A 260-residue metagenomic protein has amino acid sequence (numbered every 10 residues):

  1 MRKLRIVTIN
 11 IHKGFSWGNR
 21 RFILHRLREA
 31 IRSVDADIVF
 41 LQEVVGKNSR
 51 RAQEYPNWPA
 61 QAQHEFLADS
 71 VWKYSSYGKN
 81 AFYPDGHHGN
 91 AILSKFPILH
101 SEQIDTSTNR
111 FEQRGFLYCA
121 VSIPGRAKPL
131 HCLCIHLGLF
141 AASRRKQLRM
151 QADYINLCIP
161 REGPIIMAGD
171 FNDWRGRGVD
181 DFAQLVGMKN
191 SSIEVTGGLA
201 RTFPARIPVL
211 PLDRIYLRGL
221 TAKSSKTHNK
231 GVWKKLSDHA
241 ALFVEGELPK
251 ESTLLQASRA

Functional and structural regions predicted by a protein language model:
M1-S70, F82-H87, R149-M150, P249-A260: N-terminal, active-site-proximal structural segment of metallo-dependent hydrolase catalytic domains
R5, Y74, P97-H100, H131 (+2 more regions): Conserved beta-strand segments of alpha/beta enzyme cores
I6-I11, A30-Y55, L93, C119 (+5 more regions): Active-site beta-strand/loop signature of hydrolases that rely on acidic residues for catalysis
G14-S16, G46-S49, Y83-G86, F140-S143 (+2 more regions): Active-site environment of divalent metal-dependent phosphoester hydrolases
G18-N19, I38, V44-P129, N229-G231: Structured beta-strand-rich core segments of catalytic domains in phosphoester-bond hydrolases
D105, C134-L137: Short, structured patches in soluble enzyme cores that scaffold and shape functional sites
A120, D153-I165, N172-A260: Metal-dependent phosphoester-hydrolase catalytic domains
